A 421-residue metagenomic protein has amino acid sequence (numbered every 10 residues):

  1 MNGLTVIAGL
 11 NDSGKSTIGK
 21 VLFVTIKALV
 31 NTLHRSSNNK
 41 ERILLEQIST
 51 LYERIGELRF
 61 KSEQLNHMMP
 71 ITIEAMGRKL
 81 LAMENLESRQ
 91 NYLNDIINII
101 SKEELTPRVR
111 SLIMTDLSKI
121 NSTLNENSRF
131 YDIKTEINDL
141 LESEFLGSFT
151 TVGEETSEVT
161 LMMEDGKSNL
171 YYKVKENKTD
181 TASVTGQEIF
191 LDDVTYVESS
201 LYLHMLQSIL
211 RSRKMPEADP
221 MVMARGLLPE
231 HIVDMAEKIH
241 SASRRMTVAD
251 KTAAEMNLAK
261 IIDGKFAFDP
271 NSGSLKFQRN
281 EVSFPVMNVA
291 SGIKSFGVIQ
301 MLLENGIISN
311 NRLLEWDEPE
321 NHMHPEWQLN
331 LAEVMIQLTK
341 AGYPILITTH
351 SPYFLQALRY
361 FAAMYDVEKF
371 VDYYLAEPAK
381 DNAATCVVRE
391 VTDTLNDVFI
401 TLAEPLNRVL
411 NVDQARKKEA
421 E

Functional and structural regions predicted by a protein language model:
M1-S36, S274-A420: Switch/communication elements of ASCE P-loop NTPase nucleotide-binding domains
A28-N311, C386-E421: Phosphate-coordinating catalytic segments in nucleotide- and nucleic-acid-processing enzymes
